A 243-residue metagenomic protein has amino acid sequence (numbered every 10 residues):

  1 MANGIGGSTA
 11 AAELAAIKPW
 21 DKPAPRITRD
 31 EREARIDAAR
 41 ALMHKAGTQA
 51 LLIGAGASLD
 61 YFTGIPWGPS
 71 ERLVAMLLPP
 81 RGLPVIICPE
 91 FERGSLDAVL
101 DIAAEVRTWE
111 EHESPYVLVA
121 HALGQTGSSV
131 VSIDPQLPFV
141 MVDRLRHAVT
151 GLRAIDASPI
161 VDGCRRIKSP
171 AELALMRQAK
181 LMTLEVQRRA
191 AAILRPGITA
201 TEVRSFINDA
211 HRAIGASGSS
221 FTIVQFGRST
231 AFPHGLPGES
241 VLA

Functional and structural regions predicted by a protein language model:
M1-E185: A composition/biophysics-driven feature that prefers long, compositionally simple stretches
L42, I193, A210-I214: Short alpha-helical functional segments enriched in proximate histidine and acidic residues
L59-S70, S158-P170, I198-A243: Short catalytic-site patches enriched in acidic/histidine residues that coordinate or position cofactors/metals
Q125, L194, V241-L242: Hydrophobic beta-strand core residues of beta-sandwich domains
I133-D134, A190-T199: Conserved short loop/turn motifs at secondary-structure junctions
K180-A190, A200, I207: Active-site pocket-lining segments that scaffold enzyme catalytic pockets across diverse folds
